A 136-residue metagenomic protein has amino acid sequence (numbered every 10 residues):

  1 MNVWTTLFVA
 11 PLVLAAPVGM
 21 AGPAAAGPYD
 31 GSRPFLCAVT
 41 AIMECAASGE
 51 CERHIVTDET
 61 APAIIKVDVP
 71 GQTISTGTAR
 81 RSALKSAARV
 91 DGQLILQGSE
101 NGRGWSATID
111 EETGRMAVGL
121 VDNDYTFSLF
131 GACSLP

Functional and structural regions predicted by a protein language model:
M1-P11: Bacterial N-terminal signal peptides that target proteins for export
L14-P23: C-terminal segment of classical bacterial N-terminal signal peptides
G22-P34: Cleaved targeting-peptide boundary
G31-G71: Short, solvent-exposed loop/hinge segments that bridge or flank secondary-structure elements
V67-G71, R89-Q93, T108-A117, L135: Short, solvent-exposed coil/turn segments at beta-strand boundaries
V69-W105: Contiguous, well-ordered beta-strand patches that form the walls/edges of small beta-barrel/beta-sandwich domains
A107-I109, M116-F130: Short, exposed beta-strand-loop hairpins at the edges of beta-sheets in extracellular/periplasmic proteins
F130, L135-P136: Glycine-rich, low-complexity intrinsically disordered segments
